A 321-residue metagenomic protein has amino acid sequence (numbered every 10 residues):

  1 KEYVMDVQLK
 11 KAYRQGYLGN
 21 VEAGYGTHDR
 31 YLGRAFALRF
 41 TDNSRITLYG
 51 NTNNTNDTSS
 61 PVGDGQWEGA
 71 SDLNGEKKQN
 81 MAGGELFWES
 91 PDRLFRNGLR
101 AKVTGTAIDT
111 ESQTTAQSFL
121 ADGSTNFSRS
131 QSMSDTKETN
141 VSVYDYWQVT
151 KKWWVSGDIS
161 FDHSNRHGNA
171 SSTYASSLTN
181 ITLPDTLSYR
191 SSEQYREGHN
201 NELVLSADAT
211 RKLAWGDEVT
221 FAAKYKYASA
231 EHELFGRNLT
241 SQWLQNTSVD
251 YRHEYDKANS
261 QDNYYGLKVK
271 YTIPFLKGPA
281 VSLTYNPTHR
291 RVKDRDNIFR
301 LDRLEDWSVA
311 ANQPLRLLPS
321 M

Functional and structural regions predicted by a protein language model:
K1-D29, S44-M321: Primarily recognizes Gram-negative and organellar outer-membrane beta-barrels
